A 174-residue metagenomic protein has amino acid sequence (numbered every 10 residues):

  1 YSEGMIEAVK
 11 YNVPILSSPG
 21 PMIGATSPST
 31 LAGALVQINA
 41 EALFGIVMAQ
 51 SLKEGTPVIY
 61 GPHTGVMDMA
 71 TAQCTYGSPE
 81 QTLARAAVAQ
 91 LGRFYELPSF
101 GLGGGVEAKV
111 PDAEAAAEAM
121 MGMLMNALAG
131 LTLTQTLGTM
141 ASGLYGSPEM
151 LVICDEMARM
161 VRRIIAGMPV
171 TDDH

Functional and structural regions predicted by a protein language model:
Y1-T132: Helix-rich catalytic cores of soluble enzyme domains
S99, A108-H174: C-terminal catalytic subdomain
